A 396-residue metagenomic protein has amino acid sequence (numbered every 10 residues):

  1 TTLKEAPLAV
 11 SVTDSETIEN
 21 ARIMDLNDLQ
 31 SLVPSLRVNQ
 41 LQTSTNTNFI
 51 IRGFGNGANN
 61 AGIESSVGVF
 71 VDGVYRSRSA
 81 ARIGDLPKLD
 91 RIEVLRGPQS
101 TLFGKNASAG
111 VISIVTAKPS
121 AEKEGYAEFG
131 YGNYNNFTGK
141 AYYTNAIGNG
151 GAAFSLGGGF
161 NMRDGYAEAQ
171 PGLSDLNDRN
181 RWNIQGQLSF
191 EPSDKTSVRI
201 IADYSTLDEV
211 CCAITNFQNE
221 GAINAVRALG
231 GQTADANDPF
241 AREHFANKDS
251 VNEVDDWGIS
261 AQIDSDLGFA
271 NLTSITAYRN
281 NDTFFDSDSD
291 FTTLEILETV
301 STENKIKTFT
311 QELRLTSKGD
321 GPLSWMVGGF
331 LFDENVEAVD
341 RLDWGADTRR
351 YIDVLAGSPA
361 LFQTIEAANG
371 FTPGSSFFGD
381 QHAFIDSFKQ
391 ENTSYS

Functional and structural regions predicted by a protein language model:
T1-E122: Acidic, small-polar-rich N-terminal luminal/periplasmic segments of exported/outer-membrane proteins
V12, N20-M24, Y134, L176 (+1 more regions): Soluble non-cytosolic domains of exported or imported proteins
T47, E64-S66, R78, P87-R96 (+6 more regions): Outer-membrane beta-barrel translocator/receptor signature
R78-S79, F129-Y131, L173-D175, A246-V251 (+2 more regions): Outer-membrane beta-barrel domain signature
L95, K123-Y126, A167-G172, F240-N247 (+2 more regions): Extracytoplasmic loops and strand-loop junctions of Gram-negative outer membrane beta-barrel proteins
S120, N133-F137, N149, M162-E168 (+4 more regions): Gram-negative outer-membrane beta-barrel proteins
Q170-L176, P322, M326-S396: Signature of Gram-negative outer-membrane beta-barrel scaffolds
L173, R179-M326, F332-D340: Outer-membrane beta-barrel domain signature, strongest for Gram-negative TonB-dependent receptors and also present
